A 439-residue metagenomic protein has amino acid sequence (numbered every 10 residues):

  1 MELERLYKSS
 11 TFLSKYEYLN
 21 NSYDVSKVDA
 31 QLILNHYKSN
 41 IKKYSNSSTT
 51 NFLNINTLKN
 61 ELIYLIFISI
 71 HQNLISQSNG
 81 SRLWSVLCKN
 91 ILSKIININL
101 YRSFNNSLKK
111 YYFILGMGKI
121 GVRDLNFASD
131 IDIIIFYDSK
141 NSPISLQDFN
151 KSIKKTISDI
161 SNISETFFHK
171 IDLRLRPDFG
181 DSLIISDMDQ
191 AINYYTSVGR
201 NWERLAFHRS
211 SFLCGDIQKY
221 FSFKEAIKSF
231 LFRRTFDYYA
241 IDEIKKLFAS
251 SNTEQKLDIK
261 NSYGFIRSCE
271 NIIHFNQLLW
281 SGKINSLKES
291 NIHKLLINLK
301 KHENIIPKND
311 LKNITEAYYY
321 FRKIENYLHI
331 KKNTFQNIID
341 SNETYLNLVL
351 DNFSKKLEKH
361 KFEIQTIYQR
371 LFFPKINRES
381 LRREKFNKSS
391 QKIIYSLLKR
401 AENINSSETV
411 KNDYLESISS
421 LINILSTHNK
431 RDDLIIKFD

Functional and structural regions predicted by a protein language model:
M1-D439: A nucleotide- and high-energy phosphate-metabolite-utilizing enzyme signature
